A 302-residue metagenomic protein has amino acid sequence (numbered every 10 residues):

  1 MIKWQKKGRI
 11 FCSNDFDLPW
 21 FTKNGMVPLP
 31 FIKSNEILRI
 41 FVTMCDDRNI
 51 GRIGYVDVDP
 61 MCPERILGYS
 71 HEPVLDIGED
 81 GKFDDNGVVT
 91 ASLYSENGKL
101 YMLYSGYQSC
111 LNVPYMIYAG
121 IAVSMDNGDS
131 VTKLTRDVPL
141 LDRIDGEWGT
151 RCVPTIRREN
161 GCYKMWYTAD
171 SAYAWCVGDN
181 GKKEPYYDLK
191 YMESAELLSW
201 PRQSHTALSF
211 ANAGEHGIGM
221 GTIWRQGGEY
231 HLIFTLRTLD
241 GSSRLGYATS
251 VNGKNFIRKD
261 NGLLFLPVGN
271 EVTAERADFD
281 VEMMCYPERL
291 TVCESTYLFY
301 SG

Functional and structural regions predicted by a protein language model:
M1-V27, F31-N86, Y94-V153, R157-H216 (+2 more regions): Beta-rich carbohydrate-recognition and catalytic domains
A91: Charged, gly/pro-rich active-site loop segments
